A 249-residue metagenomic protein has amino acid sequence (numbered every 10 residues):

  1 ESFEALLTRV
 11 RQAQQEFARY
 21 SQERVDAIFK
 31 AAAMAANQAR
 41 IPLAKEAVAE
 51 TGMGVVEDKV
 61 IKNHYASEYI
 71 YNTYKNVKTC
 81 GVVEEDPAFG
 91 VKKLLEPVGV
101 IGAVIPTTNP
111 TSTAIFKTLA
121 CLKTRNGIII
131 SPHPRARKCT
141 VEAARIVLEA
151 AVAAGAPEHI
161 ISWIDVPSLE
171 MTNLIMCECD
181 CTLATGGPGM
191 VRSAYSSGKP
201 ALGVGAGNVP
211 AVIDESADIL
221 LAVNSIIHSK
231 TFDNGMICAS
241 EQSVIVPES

Functional and structural regions predicted by a protein language model:
E1-K92: N-terminal Rossmann-like NAD(P)+-binding subdomain of aldehyde/semialdehyde dehydrogenases
A13-Y20, A32-A35, A39, E50 (+5 more regions): Change "in soluble alpha/beta enzymes" to "in soluble alpha/beta proteins
E16-A33, N37, I41, K45-E46 (+4 more regions): Aldehyde/semialdehyde dehydrogenase
K75-E149, A154, S197-K199, N208-V209 (+1 more regions): Conserved small-residue-rich beta-alpha loop and adjacent elements that most often cradle the phosphate/pyrophosphate
T79-K93, I161-C179: A structured beta-alpha segment of the ubiquitous adenosine-cofactor-binding alpha/beta core
L95, A184-M190, A217: Buried, small/hydrophobic-residue-enriched core segments of structured protein domains
K123, V191-S249: ALDH superfamily catalytic-core signature
